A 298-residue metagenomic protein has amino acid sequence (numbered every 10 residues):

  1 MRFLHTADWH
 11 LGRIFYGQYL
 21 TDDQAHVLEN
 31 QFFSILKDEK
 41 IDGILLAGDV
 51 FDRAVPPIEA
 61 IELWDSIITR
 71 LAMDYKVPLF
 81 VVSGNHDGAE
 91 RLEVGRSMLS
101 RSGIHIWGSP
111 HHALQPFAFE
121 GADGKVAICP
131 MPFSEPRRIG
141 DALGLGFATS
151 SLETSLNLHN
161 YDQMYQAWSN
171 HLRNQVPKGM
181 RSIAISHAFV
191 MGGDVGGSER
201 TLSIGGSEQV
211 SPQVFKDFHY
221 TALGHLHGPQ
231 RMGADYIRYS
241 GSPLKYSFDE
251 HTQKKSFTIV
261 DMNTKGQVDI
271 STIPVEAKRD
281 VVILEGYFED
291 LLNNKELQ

Functional and structural regions predicted by a protein language model:
M1-T69, K76: N-terminal active-site segment of His-dependent metallophosphoesterases
F3-H5, L46, V81, A184 (+1 more regions): Residue-level marker for buried hydrophobic side chains located in beta-strands that build the well-ordered beta-sheet
D8, D49, W64, G84 (+5 more regions): Divalent metal-coordination and catalytic microenvironments
P56, S83-A234: His/Asp/Glu-rich metal-coordinating catalytic cores of metallo-dependent phosphodiesterases/hydrolases acting on
L63-Y75, S207-D217: Catalytic-core regions built around general acid/base machinery
M73-L79, M180: A short helix->loop->beta-strand "cap" motif at the edges of active sites that frequently abuts
L114-K125, M131, I237-Q298: Binuclear metal-dependent phosphoesterase catalytic core
